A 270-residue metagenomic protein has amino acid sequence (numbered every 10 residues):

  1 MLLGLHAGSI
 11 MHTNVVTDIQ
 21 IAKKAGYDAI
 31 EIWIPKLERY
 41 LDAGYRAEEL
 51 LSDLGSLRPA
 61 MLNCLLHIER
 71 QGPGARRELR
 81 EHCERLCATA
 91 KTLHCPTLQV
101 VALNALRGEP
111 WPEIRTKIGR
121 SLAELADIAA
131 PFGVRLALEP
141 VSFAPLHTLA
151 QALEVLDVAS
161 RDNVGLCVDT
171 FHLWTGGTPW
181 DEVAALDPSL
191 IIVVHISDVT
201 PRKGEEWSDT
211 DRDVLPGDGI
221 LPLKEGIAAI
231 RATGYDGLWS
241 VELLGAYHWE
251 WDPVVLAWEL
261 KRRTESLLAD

Functional and structural regions predicted by a protein language model:
M1-G4, S9-G26, H94, L149-V168 (+1 more regions): Histidine-acidic metal/acid-base catalytic patches
H6-I10, W33-L37, C64-H67, L103-A105 (+4 more regions): Active-site beta-loop-alpha junctions enriched in small/polar residues
N14-V16, K23, D53-G55, Q71-G165 (+1 more regions): Active-site acidic/histidine proton-transfer and metal-coordination neighborhood in alpha/beta enzyme cores
D28-A29, R58, P96, R135 (+1 more regions): Residue-level detector of anion-binding/catalytic polar loops
E31, M61-N63, Q99, A137 (+2 more regions): Conserved beta-strand positions in the central sheet of alpha/beta enzyme cores
E31-L54, A102-E109: Glycine-rich, proline-tolerant flexible connector loops at the mouths of alpha/beta enzymes
K36-Y40, I68-P73, N104-W111, T175-G176 (+2 more regions): A short acidic, helix-capping loop that chelates divalent metal ions and anchors anionic groups
R46-S56, S121-I128, E182, E225-A229: Catalytic-core regions built around general acid/base machinery
